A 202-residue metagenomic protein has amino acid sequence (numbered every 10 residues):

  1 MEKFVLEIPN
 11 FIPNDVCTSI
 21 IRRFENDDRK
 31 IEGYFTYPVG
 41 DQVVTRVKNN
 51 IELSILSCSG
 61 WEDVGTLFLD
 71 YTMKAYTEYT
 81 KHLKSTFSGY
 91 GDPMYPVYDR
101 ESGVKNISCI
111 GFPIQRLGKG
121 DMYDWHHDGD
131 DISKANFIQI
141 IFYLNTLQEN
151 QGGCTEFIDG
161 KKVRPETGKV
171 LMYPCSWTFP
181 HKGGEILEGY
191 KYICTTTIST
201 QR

Functional and structural regions predicted by a protein language model:
M1-V170, T178-R202: Fe(II)/2-oxoglutarate oxygenase catalytic core
